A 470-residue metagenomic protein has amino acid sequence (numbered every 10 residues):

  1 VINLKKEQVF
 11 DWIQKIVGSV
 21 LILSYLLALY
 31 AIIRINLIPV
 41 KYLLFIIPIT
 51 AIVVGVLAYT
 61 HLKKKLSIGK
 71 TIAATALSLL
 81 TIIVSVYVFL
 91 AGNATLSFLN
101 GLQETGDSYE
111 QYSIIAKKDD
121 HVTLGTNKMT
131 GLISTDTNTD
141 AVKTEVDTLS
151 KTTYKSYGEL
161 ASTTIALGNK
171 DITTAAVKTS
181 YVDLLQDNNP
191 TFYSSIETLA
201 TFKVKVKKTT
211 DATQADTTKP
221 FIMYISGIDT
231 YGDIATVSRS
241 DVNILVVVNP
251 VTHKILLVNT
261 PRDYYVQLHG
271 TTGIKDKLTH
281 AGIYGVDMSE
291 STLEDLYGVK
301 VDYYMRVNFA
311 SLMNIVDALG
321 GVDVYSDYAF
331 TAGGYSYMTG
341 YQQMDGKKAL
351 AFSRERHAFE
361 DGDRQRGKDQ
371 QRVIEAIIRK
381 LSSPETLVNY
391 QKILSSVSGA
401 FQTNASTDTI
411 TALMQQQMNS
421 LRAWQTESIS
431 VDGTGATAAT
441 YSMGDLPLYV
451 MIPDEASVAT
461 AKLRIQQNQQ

Functional and structural regions predicted by a protein language model:
V1-L4: Short, Lys/Arg-rich, polar N-terminal cytosolic tail immediately upstream of the first transmembrane signal-anchor
E7-Q14, L66-A73: Membrane-interface helix-boundary signature
V9-T60: Membrane-embedded alpha-helical segments of integral membrane proteins
Y30-I33, I82-G101: Membrane-interface motif at the C-terminal end of an N-terminal transmembrane signal
S67-A91: Internal/C-terminal transmembrane anchor helices
L96-E110, I115-T123, M129-Q470: Non-catalytic, solvent-exposed segments at the cell envelope interface
